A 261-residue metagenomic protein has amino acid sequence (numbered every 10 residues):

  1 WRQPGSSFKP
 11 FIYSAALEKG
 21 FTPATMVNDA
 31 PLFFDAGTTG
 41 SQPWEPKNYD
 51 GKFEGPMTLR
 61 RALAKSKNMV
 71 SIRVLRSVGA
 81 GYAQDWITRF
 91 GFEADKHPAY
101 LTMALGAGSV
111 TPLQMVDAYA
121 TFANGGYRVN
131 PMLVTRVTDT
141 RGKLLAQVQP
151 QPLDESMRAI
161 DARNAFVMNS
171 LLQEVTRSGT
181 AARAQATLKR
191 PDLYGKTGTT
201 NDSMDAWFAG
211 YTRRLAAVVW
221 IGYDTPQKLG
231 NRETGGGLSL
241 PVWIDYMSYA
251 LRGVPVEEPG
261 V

Functional and structural regions predicted by a protein language model:
W1-F11, P23-A30: Short active-site loop at a secondary-structure junction that contains or immediately precedes the catalytic residue(s)
F8, R61, S109-V261: A penicillin-recognizing enzyme superfamily signal
L17, A24, G91-K96, N164: Proteins synthesized as precursors that undergo proteolytic processing into mature forms
F21-A83, R128, T140-V167, L172-E174: Conserved catalytic neighborhood of penicillin-recognizing serine enzymes
T25, A30, L101-M103, M132-T135 (+1 more regions): Extracytoplasmic/periplasmic beta-strand context in beta-sandwich domains, especially the cupredoxin/COX2 CuA-binding
S41-N48, G79-D117, L133: Mid-domain, small-residue-enriched loop/turn segments at the edges of structured enzyme/sensor domains
N68-M69, H97-M103, L153, P226-N231: Glycine- and acidic
